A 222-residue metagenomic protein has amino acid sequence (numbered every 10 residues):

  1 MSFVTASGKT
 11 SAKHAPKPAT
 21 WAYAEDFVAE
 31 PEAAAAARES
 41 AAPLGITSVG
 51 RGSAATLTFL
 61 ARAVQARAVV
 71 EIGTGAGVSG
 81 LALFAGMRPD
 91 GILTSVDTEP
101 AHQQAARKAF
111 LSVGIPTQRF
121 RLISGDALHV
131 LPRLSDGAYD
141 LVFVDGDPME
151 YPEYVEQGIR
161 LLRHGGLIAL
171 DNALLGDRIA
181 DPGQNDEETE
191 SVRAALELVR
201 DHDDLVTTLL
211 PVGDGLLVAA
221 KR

Functional and structural regions predicted by a protein language model:
M1-L141, P148-A169, A173-R222: A short alpha-helical cap/connector motif
